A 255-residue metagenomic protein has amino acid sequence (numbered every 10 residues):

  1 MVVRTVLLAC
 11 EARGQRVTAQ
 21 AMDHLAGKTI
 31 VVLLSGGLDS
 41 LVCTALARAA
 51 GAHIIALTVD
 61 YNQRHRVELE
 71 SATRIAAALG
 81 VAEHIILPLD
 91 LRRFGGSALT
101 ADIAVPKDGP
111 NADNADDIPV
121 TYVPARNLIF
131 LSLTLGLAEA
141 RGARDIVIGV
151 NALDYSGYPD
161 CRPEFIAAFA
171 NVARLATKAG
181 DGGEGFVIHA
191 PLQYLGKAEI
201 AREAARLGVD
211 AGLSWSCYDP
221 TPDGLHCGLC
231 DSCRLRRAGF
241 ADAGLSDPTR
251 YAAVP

Functional and structural regions predicted by a protein language model:
V17-G208: ATP-dependent adenylation/nucleotidyltransferase module used to activate substrates
L207-G228: Immediate flanking context of iron-sulfur cluster ligation sites
L225, S232-A252: Iron-sulfur (Fe-S) cluster-binding segments and ferredoxin-like electron-carrier domains, especially [2Fe-2S]
P255: Metal-cofactor-dependent catalytic cores
